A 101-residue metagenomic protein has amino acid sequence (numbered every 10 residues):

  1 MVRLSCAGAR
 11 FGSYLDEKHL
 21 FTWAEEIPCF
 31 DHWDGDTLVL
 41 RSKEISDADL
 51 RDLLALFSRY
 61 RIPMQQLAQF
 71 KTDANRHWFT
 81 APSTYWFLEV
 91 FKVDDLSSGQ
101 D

Functional and structural regions predicted by a protein language model:
M1-R3: Extreme N-terminal starter segment of soluble prokaryotic enzymes
S5-A7, R41, Q65: A structural detector for beta-sheet-dominated domains
C6-L15: Short, surface-exposed ligand-recognition loops at beta-strand->loop->(often short) alpha-helix junctions that present
D16-F21: Short, acidic/polar
A24-D34: Short acidic amphipathic segments
D34-G35, L67: Residue-level detector of family-conserved "landmark" positions at structurally sensitive sites
D36-E44: A generic structural motif
E44-D101: Helix-rich interaction surfaces within compact, conserved domain-sized segments that mediate assembly or partner
